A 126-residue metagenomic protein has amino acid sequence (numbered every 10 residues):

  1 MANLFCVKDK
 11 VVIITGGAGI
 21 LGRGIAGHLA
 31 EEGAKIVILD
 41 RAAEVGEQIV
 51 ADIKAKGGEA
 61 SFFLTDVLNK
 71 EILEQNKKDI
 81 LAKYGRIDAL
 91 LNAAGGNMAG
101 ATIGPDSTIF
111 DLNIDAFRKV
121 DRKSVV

Functional and structural regions predicted by a protein language model:
N3-V37: Canonical Rossmann dinucleotide-binding motif of NAD(H)/NADP(H)-dependent dehydrogenases/reductases, specifically
V7, K56-E59, D79-N92, M98 (+1 more regions): A glycine-rich helix->loop->beta "capping" turn within Rossmann-like NAD(P)(H)-dependent oxidoreductase domains
I14-G27, V45, F62-L68, R86 (+1 more regions): A structural preference for long, well-packed, hydrophobic secondary-structure segments
E32-I49: Conserved glycine-rich Rossmann-like NAD(P)H-binding loop of the short-chain dehydrogenase/reductase
A43-E44, F63-K77, I114: The beta1-alpha1 cofactor-binding region of Rossmann-like NAD(H)/NADP(H)-dependent oxidoreductases
I49-G57: Short, conserved SAM-binding/catalytic segment of Class I S-adenosyl-L-methionine-dependent methyltransferases
A101-R118: Substrate-binding pocket helix/loop in short-chain dehydrogenase/reductase
V125-V126: Conserved small/polar residues in nucleotide/adenosyl-binding loops
